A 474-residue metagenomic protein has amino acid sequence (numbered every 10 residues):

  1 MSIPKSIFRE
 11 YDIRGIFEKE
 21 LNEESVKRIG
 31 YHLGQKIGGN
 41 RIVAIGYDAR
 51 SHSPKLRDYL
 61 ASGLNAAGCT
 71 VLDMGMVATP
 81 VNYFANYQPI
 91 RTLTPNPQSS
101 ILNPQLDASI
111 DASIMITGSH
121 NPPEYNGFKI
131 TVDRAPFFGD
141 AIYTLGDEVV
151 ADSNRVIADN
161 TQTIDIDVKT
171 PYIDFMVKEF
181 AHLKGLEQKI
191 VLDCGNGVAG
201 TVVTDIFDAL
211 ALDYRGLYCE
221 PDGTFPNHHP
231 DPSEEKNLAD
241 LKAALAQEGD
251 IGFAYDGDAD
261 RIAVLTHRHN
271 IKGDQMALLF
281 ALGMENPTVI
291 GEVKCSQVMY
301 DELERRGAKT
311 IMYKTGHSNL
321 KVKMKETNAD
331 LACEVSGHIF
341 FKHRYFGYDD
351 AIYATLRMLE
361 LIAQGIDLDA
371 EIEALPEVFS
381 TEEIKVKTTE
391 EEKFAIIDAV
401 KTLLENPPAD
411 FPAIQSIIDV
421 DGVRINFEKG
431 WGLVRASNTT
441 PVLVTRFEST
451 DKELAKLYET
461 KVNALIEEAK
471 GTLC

Functional and structural regions predicted by a protein language model:
M1-S62, A66-A67, D165-Q188: An N-terminal, well-structured beta->alpha segment
G39, V43-N96, N103-Y125, D205-V264: N-terminal small/polar loop signature for handling phosphorylated ligands or for N-terminal nucleophile
R41-D48, L72, K189-V191, T288-V293 (+1 more regions): Short glycine-rich phosphate-binding loop at a beta-alpha junction
S109-P123, L245-N270, T310-I311, G316-D350: Glycine-rich phosphate-binding loop
P123-E124, I130-D140, D147, G185 (+1 more regions): Replace "Mg2+/Mn2+-dependent" with "divalent metal-dependent
E124-Q247: Gly/Ser/Thr-enriched, mixed-charge loops and adjacent short helices that form phosphate/oxyanion-binding elements
N286-R446, D451-C474: Phosphate-binding and adjacent anionic-ligand microenvironments
